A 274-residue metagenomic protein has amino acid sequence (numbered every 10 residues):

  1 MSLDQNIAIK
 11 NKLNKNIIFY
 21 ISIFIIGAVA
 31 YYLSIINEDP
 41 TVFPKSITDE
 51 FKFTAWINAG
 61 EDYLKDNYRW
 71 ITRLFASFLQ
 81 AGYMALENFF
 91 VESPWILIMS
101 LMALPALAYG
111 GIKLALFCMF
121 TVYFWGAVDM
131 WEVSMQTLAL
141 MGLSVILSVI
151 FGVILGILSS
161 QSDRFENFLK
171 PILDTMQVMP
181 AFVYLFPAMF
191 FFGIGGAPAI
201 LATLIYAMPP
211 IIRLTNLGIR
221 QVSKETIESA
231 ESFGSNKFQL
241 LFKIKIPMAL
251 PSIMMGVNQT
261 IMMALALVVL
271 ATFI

Functional and structural regions predicted by a protein language model:
M1-A139: N-terminal, non-cleaved signal-anchor transmembrane helix
Q80-V91, W131-L143, E166-L169, L173-M176 (+5 more regions): Alpha-helical membrane-interface segments at transmembrane helix boundaries
M102-A108, C118-E132, S144-L173: Transmembrane-helix boundary motif in ABC transporter permease subunits
A127-L138, G152, I212-I219: Juxtamembrane membrane-interface segments at transmembrane alpha-helix termini
L140-L143, L147-S160, K170-A207: Generic hydrophobic transmembrane alpha-helix motif, especially the helices
M176-M179, I219-S223, S229-A249: Short helix-to-coil transition segments within interhelical loops that connect adjacent transmembrane helices
M179, F191-F192, L204-M208, T215-I219 (+3 more regions): Hydrophobic/aromatic residues within the transmembrane alpha-helices of Major Facilitator Superfamily
L201, I205, K237-A271: Transmembrane alpha-helices
